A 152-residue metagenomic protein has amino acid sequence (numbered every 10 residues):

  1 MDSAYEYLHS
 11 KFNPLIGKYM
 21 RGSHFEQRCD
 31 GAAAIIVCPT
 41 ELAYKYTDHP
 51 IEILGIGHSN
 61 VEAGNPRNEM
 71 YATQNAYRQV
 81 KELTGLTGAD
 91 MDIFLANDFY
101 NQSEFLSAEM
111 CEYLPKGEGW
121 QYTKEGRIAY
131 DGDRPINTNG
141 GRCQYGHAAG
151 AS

Functional and structural regions predicted by a protein language model:
M1, Y19, A76-D92, S103: Conserved active-site "lid/cap" helical segment
M1-M20: Glycine-rich, mobile lid/loop segments that gate access to catalytic sites or pores
P14-Q79, E125-N139, C143-Q144: Condensing-enzyme catalytic core mediating Claisen C-C bond formation in acyl metabolism
E41-Y44, E82-G85, E109-Y113: Generic secondary-structure signature for well-ordered alpha-helical cores
I53-L54, I93-N97: Short, conserved beta-strand edge motifs with alternating hydrophobic and charged residues
S59-N60, T73, T87, D98-Q102: Short, catalytically relevant binding-site loops at active-site mouths
N65-E69, D98-Q121, G150: Short glycine/threonine-rich loop-to-helix capping motif typified by GTGT followed within a few residues by an Asp-Pro
G85-F94, N137-G146: Hydrophobic alpha-helical bundle architecture
